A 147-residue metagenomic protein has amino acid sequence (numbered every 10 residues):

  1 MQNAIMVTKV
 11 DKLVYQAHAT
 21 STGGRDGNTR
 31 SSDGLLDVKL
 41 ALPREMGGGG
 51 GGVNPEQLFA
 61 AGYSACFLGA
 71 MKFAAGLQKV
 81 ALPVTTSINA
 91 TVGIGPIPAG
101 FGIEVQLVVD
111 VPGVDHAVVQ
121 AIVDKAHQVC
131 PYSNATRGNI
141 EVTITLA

Functional and structural regions predicted by a protein language model:
Q2-A61, L68-A147: Extended beta-strand/beta-hairpin segments
